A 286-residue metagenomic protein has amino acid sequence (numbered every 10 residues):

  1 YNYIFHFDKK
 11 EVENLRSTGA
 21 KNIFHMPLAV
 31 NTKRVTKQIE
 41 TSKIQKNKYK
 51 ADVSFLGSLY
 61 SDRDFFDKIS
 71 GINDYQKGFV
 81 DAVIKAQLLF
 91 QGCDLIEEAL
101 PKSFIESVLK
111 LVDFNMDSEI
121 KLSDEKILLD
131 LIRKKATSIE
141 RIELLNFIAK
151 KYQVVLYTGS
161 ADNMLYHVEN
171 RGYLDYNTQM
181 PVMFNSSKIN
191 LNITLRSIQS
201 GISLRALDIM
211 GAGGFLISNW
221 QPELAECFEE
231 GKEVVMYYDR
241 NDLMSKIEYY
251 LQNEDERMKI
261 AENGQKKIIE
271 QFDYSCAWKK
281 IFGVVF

Functional and structural regions predicted by a protein language model:
N2-D8: A short beta-strand/loop micro-motif in the catalytic core of glycosyltransferases that engages the nucleotide-sugar
K9, E13-K21, H25-M26, K135 (+1 more regions): Catalytic binding pocket for nucleotide-activated donors in carbohydrate/polymer assembly enzymes
S17-I198, Q221-L224: Nucleotide-sugar donor-binding catalytic core of glycosyltransferases
